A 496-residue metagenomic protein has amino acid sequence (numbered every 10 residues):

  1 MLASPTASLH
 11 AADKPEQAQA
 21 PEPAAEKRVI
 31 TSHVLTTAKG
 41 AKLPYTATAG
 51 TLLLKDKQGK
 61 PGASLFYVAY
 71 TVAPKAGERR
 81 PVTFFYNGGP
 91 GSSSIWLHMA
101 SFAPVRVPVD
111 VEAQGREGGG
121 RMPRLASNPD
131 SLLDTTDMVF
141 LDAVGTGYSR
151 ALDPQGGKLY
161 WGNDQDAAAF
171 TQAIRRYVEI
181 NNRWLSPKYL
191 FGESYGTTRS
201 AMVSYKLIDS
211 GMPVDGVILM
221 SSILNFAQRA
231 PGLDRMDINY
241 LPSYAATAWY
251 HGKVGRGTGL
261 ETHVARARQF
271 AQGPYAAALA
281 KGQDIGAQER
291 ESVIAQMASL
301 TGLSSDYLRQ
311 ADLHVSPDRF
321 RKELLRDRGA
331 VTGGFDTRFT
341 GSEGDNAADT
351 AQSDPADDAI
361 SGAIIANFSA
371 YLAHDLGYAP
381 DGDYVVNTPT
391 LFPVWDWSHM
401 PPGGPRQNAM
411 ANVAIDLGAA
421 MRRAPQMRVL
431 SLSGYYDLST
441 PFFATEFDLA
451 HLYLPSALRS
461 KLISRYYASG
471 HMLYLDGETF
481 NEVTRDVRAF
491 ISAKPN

Functional and structural regions predicted by a protein language model:
A12-Q17, G59-L159: N-terminal cap/lid subdomain of alpha/beta-hydrolase-fold enzymes
P104-P108, K206-G302: A catalytic-pocket lid/entrance helix-loop region that shapes and gates access to the active site across common
L133, A143, Y160-V178: Alpha/beta-hydrolase active-site loop
R183-S194: Alpha/beta-hydrolase fold nucleophile elbow
G192-Y205: Glycine-rich nucleophile elbow surrounding the catalytic serine of serine-hydrolase chemistry
D284-S439: Alpha/beta-hydrolase fold catalytic core
L438-K461: Active-site-adjacent alpha-helix of alpha/beta-hydrolase-fold enzymes
A468-T479: Catalytic histidine-centered segment of alpha/beta-hydrolase-like enzymes
